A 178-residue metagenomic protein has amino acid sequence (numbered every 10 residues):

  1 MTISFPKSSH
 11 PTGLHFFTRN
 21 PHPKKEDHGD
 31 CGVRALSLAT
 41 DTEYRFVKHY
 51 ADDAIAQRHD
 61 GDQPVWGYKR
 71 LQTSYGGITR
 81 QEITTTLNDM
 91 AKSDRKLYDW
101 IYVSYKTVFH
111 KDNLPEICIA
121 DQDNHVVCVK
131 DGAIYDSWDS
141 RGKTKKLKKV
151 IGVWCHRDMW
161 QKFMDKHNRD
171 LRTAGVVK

Functional and structural regions predicted by a protein language model:
M1, K111, I117, D121 (+1 more regions): N-terminal hydrophobic targeting segments
M1-Y75, R80-Q81, G175-K178: Active-site nucleophile-adjacent alpha helix/oxyanion-hole segment immediately C-terminal to the catalytic cysteine
T2, L14, D131, L147-V150 (+1 more regions): Low-complexity, intrinsically disordered short peptide segments enriched in small/polar/basic residues
H10, H59, A91-S93, L147 (+1 more regions): Intrinsically disordered, low-complexity regions enriched in Ser/Pro/Gly/Gln/His and often acidic
G32-L36, V127, I134: Long, contiguous hydrophobic alpha-helical segments, chiefly transmembrane helices and signal peptides
D41, D94-R95, H110, N168-V177: Short, flexible coil/linker elements and helix-boundary hinge sites characteristic of intrinsically disordered
I55-N124, K130-D139: Conserved active-site-adjacent core of cysteine acyl-enzyme catalytic domains
D136-K178: Noncatalytic regulatory segments and standalone regulatory/sensor domains
